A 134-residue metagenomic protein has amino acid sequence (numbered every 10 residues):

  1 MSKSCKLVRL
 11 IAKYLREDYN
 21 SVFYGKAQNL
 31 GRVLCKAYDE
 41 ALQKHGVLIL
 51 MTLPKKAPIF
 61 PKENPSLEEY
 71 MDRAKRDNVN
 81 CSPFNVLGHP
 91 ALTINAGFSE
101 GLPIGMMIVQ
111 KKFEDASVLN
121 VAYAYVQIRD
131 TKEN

Functional and structural regions predicted by a protein language model:
K3-A37, K44, N85-N134: Structural helix-boundary/capping segments
Y14, L50-P54: Short, well-ordered beta-to-alpha junction loops that form the rim of enzyme active sites and present histidine/acidic
V22, K26, A57-N78: Short, surface-exposed loop/helix-turn segments at secondary-structure junctions that function as lids/hinges flanking
T52, P58-K62, A96: A glycine-biased, small/acidic residue-tolerant capping/turn segment at secondary-structure junctions
K75-V79, N120-Y123: A general alpha-helical scaffold signature found inside nucleotide-binding enzyme cores
